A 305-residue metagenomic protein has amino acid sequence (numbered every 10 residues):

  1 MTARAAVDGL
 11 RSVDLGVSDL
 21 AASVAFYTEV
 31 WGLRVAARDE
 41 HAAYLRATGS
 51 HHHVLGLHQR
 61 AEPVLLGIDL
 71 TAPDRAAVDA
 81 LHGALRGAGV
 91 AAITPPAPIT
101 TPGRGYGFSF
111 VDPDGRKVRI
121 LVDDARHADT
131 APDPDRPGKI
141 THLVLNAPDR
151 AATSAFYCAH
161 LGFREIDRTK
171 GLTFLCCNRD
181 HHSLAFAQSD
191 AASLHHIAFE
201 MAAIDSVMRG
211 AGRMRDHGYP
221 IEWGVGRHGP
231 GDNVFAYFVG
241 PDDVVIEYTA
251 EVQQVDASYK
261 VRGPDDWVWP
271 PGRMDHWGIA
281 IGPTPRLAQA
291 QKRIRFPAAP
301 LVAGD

Functional and structural regions predicted by a protein language model:
M1-A21, L65-L70, D123-A151, H181 (+3 more regions): N-terminal beta-strand motif that seeds the catalytic metal site of vicinal oxygen chelate
A3-D8, G16-S18, F26-R34, D69-L70 (+7 more regions): A broad, low-specificity signal for short, low-complexity segments enriched in glycine/proline and polar/charged
A5-H52, I99, Y106, L145-H182 (+1 more regions): Core segments of cupin and vicinal oxygen chelate
D19-A21, L70-D114, A147-A151, F199-I246 (+1 more regions): Vicinal oxygen chelate
R34, G67, T130-P132, A257-K260: A short, polar/proline- and glycine-enriched secondary-structure boundary/capping micro-motif
R34-L66, R116-D124, I166-H195, E200-I204 (+1 more regions): Conserved short beta-strand elements that form part of the metal-binding/catalytic scaffold of enzyme active sites
A42-H53, H58-L143, L172-T173: Active-site-adjacent scaffolding segments
